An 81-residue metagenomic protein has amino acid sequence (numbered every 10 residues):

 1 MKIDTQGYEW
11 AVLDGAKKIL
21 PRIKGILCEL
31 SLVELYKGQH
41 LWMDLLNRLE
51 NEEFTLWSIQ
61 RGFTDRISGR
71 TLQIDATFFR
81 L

Functional and structural regions predicted by a protein language model:
M1-L81: Conserved acidic-Pro-Pro-aromatic motif
